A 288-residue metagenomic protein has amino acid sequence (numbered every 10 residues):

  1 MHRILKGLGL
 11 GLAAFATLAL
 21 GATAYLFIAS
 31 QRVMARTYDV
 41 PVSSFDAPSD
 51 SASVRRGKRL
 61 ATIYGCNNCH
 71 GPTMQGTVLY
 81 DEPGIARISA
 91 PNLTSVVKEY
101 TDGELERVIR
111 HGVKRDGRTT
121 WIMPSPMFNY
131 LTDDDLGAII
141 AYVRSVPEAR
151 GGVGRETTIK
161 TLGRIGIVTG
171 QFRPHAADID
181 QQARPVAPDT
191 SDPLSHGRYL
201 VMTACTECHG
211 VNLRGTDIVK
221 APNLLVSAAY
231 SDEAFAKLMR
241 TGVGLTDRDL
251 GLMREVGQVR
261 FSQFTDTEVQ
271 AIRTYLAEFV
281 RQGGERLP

Functional and structural regions predicted by a protein language model:
H2-T37: N-terminal type II signal-anchor transmembrane helix that functions as the membrane-insertion/stop-transfer segment
A13-T23, D134-H196, A271, Y275: Extended surface/linker regions that mediate inter-domain or inter-protein docking in multi-component redox
L18-A29, G103-R110, K114, F128-V153 (+3 more regions): C-terminal capping alpha-helices of c-type cytochrome domains
T37-T62, I167-L200, G284, P288: Electrostatic cytochrome c docking/interface patches
V40-A47, T73-R107, T119-T132, I159-G170 (+2 more regions): Gly/Gly-Pro-rich "capping" loops immediately C-terminal to redox-active cysteine motifs in periplasmic/lumenal
G57, I63-T73, L105, I139 (+2 more regions): The canonical Cys-X-X-Cys-His
R115-R118, E207-C208, G215-D217, G244-L250: Substrate-binding/catalytic groove segments of enzymes that remodel or degrade extracellular structural polymers
R198, T203, E207, L213-T216 (+5 more regions): Extended non-catalytic domains of envelope/secretory-pathway proteins
